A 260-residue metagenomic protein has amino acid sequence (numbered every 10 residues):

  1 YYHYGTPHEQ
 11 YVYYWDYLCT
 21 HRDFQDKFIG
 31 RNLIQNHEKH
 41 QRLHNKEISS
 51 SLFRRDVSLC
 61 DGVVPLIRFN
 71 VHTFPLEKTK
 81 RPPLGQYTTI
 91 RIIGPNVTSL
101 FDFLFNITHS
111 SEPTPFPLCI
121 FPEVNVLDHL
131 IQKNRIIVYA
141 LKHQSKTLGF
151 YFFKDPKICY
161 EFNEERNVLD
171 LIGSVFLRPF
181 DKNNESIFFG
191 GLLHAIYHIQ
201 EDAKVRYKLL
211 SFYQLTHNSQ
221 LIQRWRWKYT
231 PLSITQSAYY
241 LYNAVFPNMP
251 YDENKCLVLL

Functional and structural regions predicted by a protein language model:
Y1-R22, R55-S58, R91-D181, Y207: A conserved beta-strand-loop-helix scaffold within acyl/acetyltransferase catalytic domains
H8, K27-G30, Q41, P65 (+1 more regions): Generic alpha-helix signal with a bias toward terminal, lower-confidence helices and secondary-structure junctions
T20, Q25-K39, K182-Q200: Conserved acetyl-CoA-binding loop-helix of GNAT-fold acetyltransferases
F28, N45, S145, R226-Y229: Glycine-centered loop/turn motif at secondary-structure junctions
N36-S49: Classical protein tyrosine phosphatase
R42-L43, H129-I131, Q200-A203: A general structural signal for short secondary-structure junctions and capping/turn motifs
I48-I93, G149-N184, G190-L260: Active-site/acyl-donor-binding loops of N-acyltransferases
